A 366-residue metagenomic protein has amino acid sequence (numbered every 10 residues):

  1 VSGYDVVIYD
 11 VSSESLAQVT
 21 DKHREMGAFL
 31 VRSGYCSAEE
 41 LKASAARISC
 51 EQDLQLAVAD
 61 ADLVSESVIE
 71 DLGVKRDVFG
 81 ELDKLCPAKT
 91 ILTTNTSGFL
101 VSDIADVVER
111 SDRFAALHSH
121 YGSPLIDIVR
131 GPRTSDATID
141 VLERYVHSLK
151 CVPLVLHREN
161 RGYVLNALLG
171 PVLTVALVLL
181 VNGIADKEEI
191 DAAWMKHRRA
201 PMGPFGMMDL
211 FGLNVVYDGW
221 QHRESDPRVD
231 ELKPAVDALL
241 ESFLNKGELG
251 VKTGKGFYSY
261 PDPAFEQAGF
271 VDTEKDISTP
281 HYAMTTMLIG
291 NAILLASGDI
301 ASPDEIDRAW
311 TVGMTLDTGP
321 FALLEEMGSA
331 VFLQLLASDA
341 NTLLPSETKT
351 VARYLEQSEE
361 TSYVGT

Functional and structural regions predicted by a protein language model:
V1-F29, S33, L85: NAD(P)+-binding Rossmann beta1-loop-alpha1 motif at the extreme N-terminus of oxidoreductases
S2-Y4, D140, H147-E159, V181-T366: NAD(P)-dependent Rossmann-like dehydrogenase/reductase catalytic/cofactor-binding core
G27-R47, G290: Short mixed-charge
R47-D53: Conserved SAM-binding strand-loop segment of SAM-dependent methyltransferases
D53-R113: Rossmann-fold NAD(P) dinucleotide-binding segment
I91-A167, M202: Rossmann-fold dinucleotide-binding core
L165-I184: Flexible helical/loop "lid" subdomain adjacent to adenine-nucleotide binding pockets
